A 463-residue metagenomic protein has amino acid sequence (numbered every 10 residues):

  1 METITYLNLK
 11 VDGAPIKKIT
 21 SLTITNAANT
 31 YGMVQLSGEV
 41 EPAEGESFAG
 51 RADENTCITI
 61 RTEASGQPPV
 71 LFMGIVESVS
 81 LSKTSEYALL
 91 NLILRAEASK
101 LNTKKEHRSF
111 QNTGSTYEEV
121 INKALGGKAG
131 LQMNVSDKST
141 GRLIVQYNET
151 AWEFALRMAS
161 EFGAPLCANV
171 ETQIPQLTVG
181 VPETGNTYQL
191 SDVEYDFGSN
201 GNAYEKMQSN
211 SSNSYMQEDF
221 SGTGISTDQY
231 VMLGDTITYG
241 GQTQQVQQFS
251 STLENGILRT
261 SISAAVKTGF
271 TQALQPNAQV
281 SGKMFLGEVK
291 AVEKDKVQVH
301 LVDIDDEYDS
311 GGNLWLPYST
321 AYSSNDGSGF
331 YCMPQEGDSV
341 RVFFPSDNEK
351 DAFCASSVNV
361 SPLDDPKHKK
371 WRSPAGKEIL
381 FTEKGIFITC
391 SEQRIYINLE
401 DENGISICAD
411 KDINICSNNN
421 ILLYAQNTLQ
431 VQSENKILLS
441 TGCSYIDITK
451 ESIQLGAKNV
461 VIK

Functional and structural regions predicted by a protein language model:
M1-D53, R95-S99, V179-L233, G240-S261: Juxtamembrane "anchor/assembly" segments of surface/extracellular structural proteins
I4-K10, L177, N186-Q189, D235-T236 (+2 more regions): Intrinsic-disorder/coil detector with helix-boundary
L36-S37, L94, H107-L131, Y147-A168 (+1 more regions): Amphipathic, non-transmembrane alpha-helical segments in extracytoplasmic/periplasmic proteins
G45-Q132, L143-I144: Surface-exposed cap/loop segments at beta↔alpha junctions
S65-I75, Q242-S251, D347-S357, L380: Short, Lys/Arg- and Gly-enriched loop/turn segments at beta-strand edges
S80, L89, A96-A98, V135-S199 (+2 more regions): Short beta-strand-centered interaction patches in the first periplasmic/extracellular domains of large envelope
S80-A96, L177, T252-A265, K296-V299 (+1 more regions): Short, solvent-exposed secondary-structure boundary/capping segments
D228, S263-S433, L438: Hydrophobic packing positions characteristic of elongated beta-solenoid/beta-helix-type spike/fiber shafts
